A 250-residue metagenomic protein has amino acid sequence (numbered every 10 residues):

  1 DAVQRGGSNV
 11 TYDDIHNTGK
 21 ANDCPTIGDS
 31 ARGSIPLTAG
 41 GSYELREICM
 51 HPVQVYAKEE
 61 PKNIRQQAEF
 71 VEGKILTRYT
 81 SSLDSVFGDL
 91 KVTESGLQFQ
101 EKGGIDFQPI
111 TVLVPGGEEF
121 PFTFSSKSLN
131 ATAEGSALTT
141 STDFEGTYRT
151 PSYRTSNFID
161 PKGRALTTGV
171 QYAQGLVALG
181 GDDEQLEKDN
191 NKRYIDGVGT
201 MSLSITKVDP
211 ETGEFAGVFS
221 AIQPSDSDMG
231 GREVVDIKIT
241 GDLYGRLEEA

Functional and structural regions predicted by a protein language model:
A2-Q185: An ectodomain-focused feature that recognizes extracytoplasmic/extracellular
Q4, D13, T26, T111 (+6 more regions): Generic structural signal for short, flexible, solvent-exposed coil/loop and linker residues
E59, S225, I239-G241: Short, surface-exposed linear patches
G104, G116, D209-E211, V235: Solvent-exposed loop and beta-edge segments used for protein-protein assembly and interaction
N130, Q223, E249: Short loop/turn segments at secondary-structure transitions that flank enzyme active sites
P151-R232: Acidic, glycine-rich flexible loop segments
M229-A250: Short secondary-structure subsegments characteristic of cysteine-rich extracellular domains
